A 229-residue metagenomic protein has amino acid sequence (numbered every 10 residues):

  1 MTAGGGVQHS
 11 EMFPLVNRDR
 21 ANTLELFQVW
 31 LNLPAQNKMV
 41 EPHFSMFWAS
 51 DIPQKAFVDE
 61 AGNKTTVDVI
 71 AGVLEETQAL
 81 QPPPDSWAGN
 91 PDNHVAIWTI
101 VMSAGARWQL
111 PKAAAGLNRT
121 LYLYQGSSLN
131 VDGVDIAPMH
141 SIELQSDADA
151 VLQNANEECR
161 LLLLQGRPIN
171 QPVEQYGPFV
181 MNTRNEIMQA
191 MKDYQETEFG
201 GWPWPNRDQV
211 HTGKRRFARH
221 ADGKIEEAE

Functional and structural regions predicted by a protein language model:
M1-E229: Jelly-roll (double-stranded beta-helix
